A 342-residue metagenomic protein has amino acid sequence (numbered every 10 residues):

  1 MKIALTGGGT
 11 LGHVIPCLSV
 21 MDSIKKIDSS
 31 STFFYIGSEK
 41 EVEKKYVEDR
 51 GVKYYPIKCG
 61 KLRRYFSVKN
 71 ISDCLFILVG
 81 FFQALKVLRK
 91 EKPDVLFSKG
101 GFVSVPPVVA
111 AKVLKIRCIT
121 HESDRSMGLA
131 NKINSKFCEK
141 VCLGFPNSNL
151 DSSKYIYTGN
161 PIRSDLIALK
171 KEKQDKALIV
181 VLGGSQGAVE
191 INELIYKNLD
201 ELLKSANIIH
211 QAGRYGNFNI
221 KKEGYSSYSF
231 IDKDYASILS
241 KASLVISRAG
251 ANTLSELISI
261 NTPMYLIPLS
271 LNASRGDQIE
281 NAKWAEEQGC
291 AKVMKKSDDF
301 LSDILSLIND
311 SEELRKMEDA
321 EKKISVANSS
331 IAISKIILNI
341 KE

Functional and structural regions predicted by a protein language model:
K2, K112-A168: Active-site-proximal region of nucleotide-activated glycan assembly enzymes, centered on histidine/acidic-rich loops
I3-G8, I27-F76, K295-S297: Conserved nucleotide-sugar phosphate-binding/catalytic loop shared by glycosyltransferases and other
E41, Y46, R50, K171-L244 (+3 more regions): Donor-nucleotide binding loops and adjacent catalytic segments primarily of GT-B fold Leloir glycosyltransferases
E41-K45, P93-L114: An aromatic- and histidine-rich active-site surface loop
F66-V95, V113: An amphipathic, basic-hydrophobic alpha-helix
P93-V95, S240-S255, T262: Acidic donor-binding loop of glycosyltransferase active sites
E313-A327: A short, well-ordered alpha-helix in the C-terminal region of glycosyltransferases
V326-E342: C-terminal alpha-helical cap of glycosyltransferases
